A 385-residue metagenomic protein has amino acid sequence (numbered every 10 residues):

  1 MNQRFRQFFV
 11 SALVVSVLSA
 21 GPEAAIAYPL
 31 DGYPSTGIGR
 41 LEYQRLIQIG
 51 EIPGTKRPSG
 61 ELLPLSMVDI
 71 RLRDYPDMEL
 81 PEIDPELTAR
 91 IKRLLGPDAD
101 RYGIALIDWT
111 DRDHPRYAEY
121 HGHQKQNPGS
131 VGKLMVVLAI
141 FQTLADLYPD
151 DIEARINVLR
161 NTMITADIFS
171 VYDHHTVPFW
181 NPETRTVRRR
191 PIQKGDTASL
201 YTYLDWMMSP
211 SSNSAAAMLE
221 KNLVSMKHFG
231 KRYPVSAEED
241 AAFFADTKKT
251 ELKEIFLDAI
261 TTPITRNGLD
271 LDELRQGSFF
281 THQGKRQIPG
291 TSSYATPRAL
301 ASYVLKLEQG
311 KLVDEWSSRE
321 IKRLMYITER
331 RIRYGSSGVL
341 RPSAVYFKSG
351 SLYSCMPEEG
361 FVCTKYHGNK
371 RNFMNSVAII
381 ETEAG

Functional and structural regions predicted by a protein language model:
N2-V10: Bacterial N-terminal signal peptides that target proteins for export
V10-A20: Bacterial N-terminal signal peptides
P29-Q124, L147: Beta-lactamase-like hydrolase cores
I70-A89, I152-A301, K306: Active-site-adjacent helix/loop patches that line small-molecule binding or acyl-intermediate pockets
R101-I107, P149-A166, A215-K221, G230-Y233 (+2 more regions): Surface-exposed patches in mature extracellular/periplasmic domains of secreted proteins
N127-R155, I164, L300: Active-site SXXK
L134-A139, M207, M218, T291-Y326 (+2 more regions): Active-site-proximal alpha-helical segments within enzyme catalytic domains
I332-G385: Short, Gly/Ser/Thr-enriched beta-strand-loop segments that form substrate-interacting elements of hydrolase/peptidase
